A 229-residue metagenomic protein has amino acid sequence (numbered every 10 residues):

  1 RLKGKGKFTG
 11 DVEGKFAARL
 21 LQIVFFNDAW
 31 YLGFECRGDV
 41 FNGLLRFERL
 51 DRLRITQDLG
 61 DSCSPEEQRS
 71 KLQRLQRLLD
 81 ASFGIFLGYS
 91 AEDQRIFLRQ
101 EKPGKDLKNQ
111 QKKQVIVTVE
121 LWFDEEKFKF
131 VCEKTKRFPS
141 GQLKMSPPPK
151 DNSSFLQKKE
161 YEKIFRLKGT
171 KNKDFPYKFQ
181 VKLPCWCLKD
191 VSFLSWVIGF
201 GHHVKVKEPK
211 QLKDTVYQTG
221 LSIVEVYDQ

Functional and structural regions predicted by a protein language model:
R1-E120, E125-V131, Q211: Core beta-strand-centered patch of the WYL/Sm-like small regulatory domain
L79-Q229: Polybasic (Lys/Arg-rich)
